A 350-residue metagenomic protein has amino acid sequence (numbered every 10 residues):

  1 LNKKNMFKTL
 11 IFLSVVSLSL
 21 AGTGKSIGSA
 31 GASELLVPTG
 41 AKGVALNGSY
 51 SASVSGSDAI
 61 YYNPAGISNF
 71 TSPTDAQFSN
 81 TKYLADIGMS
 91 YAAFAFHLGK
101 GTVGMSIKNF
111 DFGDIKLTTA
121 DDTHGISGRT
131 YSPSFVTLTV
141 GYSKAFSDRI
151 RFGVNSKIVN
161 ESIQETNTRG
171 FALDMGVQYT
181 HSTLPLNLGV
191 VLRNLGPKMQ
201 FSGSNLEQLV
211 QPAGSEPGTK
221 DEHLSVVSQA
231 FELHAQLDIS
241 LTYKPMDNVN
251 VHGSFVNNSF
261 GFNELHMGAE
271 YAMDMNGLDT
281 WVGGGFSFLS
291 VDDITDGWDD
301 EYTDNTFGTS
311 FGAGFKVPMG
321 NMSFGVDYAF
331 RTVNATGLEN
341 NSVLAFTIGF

Functional and structural regions predicted by a protein language model:
L1-S33: Cleavable N-terminal export/targeting peptides
G22-F350: Subset of outer-membrane beta-barrel
